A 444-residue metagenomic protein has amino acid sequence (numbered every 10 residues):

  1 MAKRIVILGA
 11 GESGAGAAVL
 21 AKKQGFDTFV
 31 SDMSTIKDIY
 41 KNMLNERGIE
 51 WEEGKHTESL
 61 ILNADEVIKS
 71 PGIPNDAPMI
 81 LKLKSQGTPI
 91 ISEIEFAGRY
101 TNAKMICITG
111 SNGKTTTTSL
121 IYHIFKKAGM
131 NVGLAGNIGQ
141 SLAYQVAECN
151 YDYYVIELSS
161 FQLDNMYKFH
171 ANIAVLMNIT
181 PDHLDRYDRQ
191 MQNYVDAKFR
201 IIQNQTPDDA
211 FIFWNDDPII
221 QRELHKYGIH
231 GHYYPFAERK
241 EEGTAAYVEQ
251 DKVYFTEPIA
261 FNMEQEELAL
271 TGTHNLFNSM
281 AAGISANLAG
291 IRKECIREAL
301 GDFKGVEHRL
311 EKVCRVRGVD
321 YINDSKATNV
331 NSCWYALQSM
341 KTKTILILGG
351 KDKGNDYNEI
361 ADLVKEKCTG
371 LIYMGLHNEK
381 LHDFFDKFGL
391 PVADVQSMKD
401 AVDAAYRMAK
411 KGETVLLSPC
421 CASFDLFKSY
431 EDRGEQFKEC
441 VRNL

Functional and structural regions predicted by a protein language model:
M1-S92, F96, D383, A393: N-terminal leader/targeting and accessory segments in enzymes
K3-R4, G16-Q24, M263-C368: Nucleotide phosphate-binding/pyrophosphate-handling subdomain across enzymes that bind or process nucleotide phosphates
K3-R4, K22-K23, E58-A64, P71-N215 (+3 more regions): Phosphate-binding loop of NTP-binding sites
G11, S34, I138, D216-D217 (+1 more regions): Residues in the short beta-alpha loop(s) of Rossmann-like NAD(P)-binding domains
E12, P74, N112-T116, L276 (+2 more regions): Residue-level detector of alpha-helix initiation sites
D27-M33, F211-N215, I347-L348, K367-L376: Short internal beta-strands
K41-N42, N358-E413: C-terminal helical cap/extension that packs against the catalytic core of soluble nucleotide-cofactor enzymes
E52-K55, I91-E95, Y227-V248, A299-G301 (+2 more regions): Beta-strand->loop->alpha-helix junctions that form or flank phosphate-binding loops in nucleotide-handling enzymes
